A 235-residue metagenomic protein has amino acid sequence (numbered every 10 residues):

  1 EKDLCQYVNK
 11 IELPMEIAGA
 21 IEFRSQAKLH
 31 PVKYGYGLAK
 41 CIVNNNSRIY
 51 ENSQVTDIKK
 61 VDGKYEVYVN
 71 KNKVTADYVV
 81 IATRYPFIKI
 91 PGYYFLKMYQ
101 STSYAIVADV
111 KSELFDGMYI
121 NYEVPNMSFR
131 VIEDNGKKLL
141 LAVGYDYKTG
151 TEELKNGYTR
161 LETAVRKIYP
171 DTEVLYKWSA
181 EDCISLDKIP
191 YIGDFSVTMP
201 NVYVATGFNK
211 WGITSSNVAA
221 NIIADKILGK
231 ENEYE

Functional and structural regions predicted by a protein language model:
E1-Q6: Dinucleotide-binding Rossmann-like beta1-alpha1 core, especially the glycine-rich loop that anchors the ADP
Y7-M15: Flexible hinge/switch segments at interdomain interfaces of large molecular machines
I17-Y78: Helical element adjacent to the flavin cofactor pocket in flavoenzyme catalytic cores
R48-E51, K73, Y85-P86, E162-A164 (+1 more regions): Ligand-binding pocket scaffold of soluble enzyme catalytic domains
E51-N52, I88-K89, E113-Y119, D171-K177 (+1 more regions): Acidic/polar loop patches that form or flank catalytic/metal-binding clefts of enzymes that bind anionic ligands
D57-V131: Flavin-dependent oxidoreductases
E123-V124, T149-E235: C-terminal catalytic lobe of FAD-dependent flavoproteins
I132, L141-Y145, G150: Long, K/E/R/D-enriched contiguous segments that form extended
